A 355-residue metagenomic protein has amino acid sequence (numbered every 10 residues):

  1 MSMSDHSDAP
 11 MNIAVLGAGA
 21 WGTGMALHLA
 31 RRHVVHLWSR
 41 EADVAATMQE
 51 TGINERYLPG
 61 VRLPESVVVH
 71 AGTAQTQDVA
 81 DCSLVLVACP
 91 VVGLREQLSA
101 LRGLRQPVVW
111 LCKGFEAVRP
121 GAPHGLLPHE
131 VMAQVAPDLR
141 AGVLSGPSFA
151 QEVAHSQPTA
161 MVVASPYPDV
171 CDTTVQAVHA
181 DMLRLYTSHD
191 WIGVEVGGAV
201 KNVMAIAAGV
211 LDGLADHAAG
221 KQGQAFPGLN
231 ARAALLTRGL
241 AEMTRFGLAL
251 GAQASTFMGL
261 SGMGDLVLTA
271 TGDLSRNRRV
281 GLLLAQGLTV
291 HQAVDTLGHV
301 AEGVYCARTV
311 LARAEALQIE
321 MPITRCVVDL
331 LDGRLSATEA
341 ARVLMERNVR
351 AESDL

Functional and structural regions predicted by a protein language model:
S2-R62, V68-A71, V79, H129: NAD(P)+-binding Rossmann beta1-loop-alpha1 motif at the extreme N-terminus of oxidoreductases
I13, V34-H36, V108, L139-A141 (+1 more regions): Hydrophobic anchor at the start of a short beta-strand that flanks the dinucleotide cofactor-binding loop
L63-P158, T174-Q176: Rossmann-like NAD(P)(H) cofactor-binding subdomain of soluble oxidoreductases
W110, R140-S145, L185-H189, M258-G259 (+1 more regions): General beta-strand structural signal in soluble alpha/beta enzymes
Q134-A141, P158-S255: Internal alpha-helical scaffold of NAD(P)-dependent oxidoreductase catalytic cores
K201, I206-D212, D216, L248-L355: NAD(P)-dependent Rossmann-like dehydrogenase/reductase catalytic/cofactor-binding core
